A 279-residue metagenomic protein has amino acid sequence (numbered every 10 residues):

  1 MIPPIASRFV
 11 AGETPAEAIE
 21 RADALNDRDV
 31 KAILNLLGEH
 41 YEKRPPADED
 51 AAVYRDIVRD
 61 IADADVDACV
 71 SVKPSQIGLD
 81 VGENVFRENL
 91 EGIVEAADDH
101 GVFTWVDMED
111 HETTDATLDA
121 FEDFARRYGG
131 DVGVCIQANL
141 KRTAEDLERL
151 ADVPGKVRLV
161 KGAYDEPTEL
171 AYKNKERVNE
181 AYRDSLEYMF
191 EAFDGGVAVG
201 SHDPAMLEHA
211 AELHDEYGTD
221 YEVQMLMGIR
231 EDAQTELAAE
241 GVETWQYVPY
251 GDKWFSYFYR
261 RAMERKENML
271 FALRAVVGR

Functional and structural regions predicted by a protein language model:
M1-R279: Positively charged, amphipathic and often flexible ligand-engagement surfaces
